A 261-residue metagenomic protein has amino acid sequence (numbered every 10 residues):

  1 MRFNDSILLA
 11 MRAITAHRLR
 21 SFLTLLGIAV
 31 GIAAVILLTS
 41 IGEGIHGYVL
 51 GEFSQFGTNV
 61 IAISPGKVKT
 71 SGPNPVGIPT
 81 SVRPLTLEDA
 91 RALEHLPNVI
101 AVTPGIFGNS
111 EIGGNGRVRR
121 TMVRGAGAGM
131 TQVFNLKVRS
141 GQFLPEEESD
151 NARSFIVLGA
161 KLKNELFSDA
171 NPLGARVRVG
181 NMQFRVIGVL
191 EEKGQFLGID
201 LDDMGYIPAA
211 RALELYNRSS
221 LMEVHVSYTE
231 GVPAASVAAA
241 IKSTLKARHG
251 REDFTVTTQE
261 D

Functional and structural regions predicted by a protein language model:
M1-I32: N-terminal Sec/SRP start-transfer signal
M1-N4, L245-D261: Membrane-helix entry/capping segments
S6, A10, T24, Y48-V49 (+6 more regions): Hydrophobic alpha-helical segments typical of transmembrane helices and their membrane-interface/capping positions
M11, T15, G42-H46, L50 (+1 more regions): Alpha-helical membrane-interface segments at transmembrane helix boundaries
G31-L38, G42, H46: Alpha-helical transmembrane segments
E43-M122, G129-Q132, N164-E165, L213-E214 (+4 more regions): Hydrophobic, regular-secondary-structure patches
A62, T103, G188, H225 (+1 more regions): Residues embedded in well-ordered beta-strands within globular domains across many folds
A128-L144, R153-R251: Mid-to-C-terminal secondary-structure elements that act as membrane-proximal/extracytoplasmic interface segments
